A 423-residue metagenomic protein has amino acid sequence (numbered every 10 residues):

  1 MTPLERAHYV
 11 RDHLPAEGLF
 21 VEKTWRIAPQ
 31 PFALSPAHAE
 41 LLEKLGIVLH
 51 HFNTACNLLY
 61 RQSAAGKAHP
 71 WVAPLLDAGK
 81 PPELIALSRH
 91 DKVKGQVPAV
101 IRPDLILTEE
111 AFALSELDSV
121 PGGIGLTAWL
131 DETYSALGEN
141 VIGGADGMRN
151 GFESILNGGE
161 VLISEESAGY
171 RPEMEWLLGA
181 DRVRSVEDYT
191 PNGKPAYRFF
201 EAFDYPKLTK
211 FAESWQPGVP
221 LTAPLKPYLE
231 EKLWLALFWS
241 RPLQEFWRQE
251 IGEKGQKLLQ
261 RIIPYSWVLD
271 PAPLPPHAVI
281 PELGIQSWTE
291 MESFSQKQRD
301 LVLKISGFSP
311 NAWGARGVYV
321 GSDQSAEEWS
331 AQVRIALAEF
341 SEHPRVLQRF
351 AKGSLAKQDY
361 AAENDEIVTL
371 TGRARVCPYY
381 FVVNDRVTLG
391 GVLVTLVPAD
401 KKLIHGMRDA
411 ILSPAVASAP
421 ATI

Functional and structural regions predicted by a protein language model:
M1-I423: Preference for protein termini
